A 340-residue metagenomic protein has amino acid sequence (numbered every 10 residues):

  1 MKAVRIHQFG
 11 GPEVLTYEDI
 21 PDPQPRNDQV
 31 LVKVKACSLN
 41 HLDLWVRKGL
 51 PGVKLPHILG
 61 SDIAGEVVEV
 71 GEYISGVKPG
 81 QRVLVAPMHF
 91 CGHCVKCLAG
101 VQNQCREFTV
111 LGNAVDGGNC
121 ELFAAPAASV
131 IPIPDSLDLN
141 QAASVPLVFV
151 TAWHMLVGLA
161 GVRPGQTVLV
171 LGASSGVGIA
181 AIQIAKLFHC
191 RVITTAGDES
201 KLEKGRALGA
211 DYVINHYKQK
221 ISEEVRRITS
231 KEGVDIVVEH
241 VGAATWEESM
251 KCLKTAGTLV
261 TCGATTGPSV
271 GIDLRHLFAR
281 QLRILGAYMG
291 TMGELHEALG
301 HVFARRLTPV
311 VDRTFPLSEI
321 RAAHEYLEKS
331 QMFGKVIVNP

Functional and structural regions predicted by a protein language model:
K2, T16, K33, A64-E66 (+1 more regions): Residues located in well-ordered beta-strands
P21-S38, L50-L98, P134-L137: Glycine-rich beta-strand-centered segment in the early N-terminal region that forms part of a ligand/cofactor-binding
H89-G172: NAD(P)H dinucleotide-binding glycine-rich loop of Rossmann-like/cofactor-binding domains, especially the beta1-alpha1
L137-Q219, E224: Mid-domain Rossmann-like dinucleotide-binding core that forms the NAD(H)/NADP(H) cofactor-binding site
I193, E199, E203-R283: Glycine-rich cofactor phosphate-binding loops and adjacent beta1-alpha1 units of small-molecule cofactor enzyme domains
E247, M292-P340: C-terminal hydrophobic helical "lid"/dimerization subdomain of Rossmann-like NAD(P)H-dependent oxidoreductases
T255-C262, G271-R313: Rossmann-fold dehydrogenase core element
